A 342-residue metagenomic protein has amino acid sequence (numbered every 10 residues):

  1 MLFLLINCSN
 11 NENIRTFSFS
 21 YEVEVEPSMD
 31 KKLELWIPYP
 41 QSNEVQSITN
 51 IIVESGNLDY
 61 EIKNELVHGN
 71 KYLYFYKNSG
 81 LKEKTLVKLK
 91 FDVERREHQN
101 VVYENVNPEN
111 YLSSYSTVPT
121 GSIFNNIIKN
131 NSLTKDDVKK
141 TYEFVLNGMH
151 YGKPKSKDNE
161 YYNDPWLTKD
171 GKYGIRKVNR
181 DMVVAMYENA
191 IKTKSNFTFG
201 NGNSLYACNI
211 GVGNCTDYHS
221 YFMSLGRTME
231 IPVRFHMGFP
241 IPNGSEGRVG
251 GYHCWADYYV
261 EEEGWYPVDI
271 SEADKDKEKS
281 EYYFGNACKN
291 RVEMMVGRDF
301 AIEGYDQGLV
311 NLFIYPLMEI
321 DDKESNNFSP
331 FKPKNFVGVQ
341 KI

Functional and structural regions predicted by a protein language model:
I6-N7: C-terminal motif of bacterial Sec signal peptides marking the signal peptidase cleavage site
N10-H98: Intrinsically disordered, low-complexity N-terminal segments that are enriched in acidic
S28-D30, G80-T85, N130-K135, R227-E230 (+1 more regions): A short, structured loop/turn motif at beta-sheet edges
Y76-V118, M318-I342: Secretory-pathway-linked proteins and extracytosolic
L86-G202, N209: Acidic low-complexity segments
D137, T141, G211-G226: Active-site nucleophilic cysteine motif
D217-G308: Hydrophobic/aromatic-rich core segments of domains that either
Y282-I342: Low-complexity, Gly/Ser/Thr/Pro-rich intrinsically disordered linker/tail segments
